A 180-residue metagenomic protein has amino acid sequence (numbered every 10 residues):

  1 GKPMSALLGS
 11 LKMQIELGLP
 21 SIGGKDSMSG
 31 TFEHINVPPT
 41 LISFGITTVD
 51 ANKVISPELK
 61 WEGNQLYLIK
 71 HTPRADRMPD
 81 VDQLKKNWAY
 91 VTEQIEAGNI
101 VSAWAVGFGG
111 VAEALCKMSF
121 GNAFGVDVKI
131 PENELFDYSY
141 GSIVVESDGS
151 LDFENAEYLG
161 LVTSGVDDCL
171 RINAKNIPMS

Functional and structural regions predicted by a protein language model:
G1-P3, L11, I15-L17, V37-D82 (+3 more regions): Mobile "lid/hinge" segments at catalytic clefts and subdomain interfaces of large enzymes
P3-L17, I22, D26-P39, T92-S180: Glycine-/charge-enriched secondary-structure boundary and capping motifs
